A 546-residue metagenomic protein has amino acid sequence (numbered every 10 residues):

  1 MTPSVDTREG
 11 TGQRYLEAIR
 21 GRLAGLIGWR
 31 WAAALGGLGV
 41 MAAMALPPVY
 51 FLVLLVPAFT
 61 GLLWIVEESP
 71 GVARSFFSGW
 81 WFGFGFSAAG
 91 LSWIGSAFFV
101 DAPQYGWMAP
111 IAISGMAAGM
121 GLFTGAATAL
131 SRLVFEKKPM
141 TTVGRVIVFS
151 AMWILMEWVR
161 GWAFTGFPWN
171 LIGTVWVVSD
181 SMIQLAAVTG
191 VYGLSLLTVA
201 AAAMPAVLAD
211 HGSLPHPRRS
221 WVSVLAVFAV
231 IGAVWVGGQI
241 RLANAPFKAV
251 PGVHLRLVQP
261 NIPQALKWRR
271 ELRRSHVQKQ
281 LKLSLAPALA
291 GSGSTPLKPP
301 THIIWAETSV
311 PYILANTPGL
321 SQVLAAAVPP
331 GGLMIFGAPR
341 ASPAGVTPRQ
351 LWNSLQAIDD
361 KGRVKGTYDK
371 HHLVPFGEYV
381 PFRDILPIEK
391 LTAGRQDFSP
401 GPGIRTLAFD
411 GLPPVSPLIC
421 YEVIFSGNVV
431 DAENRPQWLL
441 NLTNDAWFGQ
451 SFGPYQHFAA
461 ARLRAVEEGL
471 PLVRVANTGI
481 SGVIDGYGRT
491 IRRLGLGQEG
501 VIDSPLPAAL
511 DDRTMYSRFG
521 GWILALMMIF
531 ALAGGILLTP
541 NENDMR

Functional and structural regions predicted by a protein language model:
M1, R132-K137, V207-G212, K282-G293 (+1 more regions): Short regulatory "switch" loops immediately downstream of catalytic or recognition motifs within protein catalytic
T2-N244, Q450-S451, A461-R464, A476-Y487 (+2 more regions): Membrane-embedded alpha-helical bundles of multi-pass enzymes that act on lipidic or dolichyl-linked glycan substrates
I240-F519: Soluble catalytic domains of enzymes that build or remodel membrane lipids, polysaccharides, and related
